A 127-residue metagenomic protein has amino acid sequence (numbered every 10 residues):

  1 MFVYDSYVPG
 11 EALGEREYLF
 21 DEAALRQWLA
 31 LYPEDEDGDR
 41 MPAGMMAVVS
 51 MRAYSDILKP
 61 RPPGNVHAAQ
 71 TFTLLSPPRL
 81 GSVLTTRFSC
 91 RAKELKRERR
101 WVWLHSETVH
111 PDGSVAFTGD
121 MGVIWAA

Functional and structural regions predicted by a protein language model:
M1-A69: Hot-dog-fold acyl-thioester-processing enzymes
M1-Y4, P78-T85, S89-A127: HotDog/MaoC-like acyl-thioester-processing domains
E17, S76-P78: Structured beta->alpha junctions
E34-D39, L74-L75, K93-L95: Short helix-to-loop capping/linker segments positioned immediately adjacent to catalytic or ligand/cofactor-binding
A69-L75, S89-C90: Short structured motifs
